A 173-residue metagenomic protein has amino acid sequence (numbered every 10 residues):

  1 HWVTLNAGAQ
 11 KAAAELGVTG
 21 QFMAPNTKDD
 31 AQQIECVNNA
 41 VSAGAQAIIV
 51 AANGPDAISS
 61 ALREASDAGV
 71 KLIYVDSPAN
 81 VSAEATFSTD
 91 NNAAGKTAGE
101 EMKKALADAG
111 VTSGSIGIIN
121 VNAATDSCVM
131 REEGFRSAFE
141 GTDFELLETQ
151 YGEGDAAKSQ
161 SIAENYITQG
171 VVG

Functional and structural regions predicted by a protein language model:
H1-G173: A residue-level marker of the well-folded mature domains of exported/periplasmic proteins
